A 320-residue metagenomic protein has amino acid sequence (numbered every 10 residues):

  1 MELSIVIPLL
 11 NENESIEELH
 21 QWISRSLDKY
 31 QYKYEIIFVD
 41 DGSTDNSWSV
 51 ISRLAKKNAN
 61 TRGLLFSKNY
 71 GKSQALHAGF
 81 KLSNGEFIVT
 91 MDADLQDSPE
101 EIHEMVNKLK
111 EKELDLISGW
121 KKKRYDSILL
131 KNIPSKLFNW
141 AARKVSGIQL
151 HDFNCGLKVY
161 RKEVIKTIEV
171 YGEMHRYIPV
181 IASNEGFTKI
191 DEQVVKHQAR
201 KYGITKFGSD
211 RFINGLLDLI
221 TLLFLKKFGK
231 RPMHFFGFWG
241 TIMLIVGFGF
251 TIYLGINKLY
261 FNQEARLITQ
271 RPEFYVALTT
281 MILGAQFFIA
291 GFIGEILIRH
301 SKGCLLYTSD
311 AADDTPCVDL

Functional and structural regions predicted by a protein language model:
M1-K131, A141, E163, Q193: Structured catalytic core of nucleotide-sugar glycosyltransferases
L109, K123-R124, K162-G229: Catalytic donor/gating beta->alpha subdomain of glycosyltransferases that bind UDP-sugars
L114-V159, V164-K166, T221-F224: Short, flexible, basic/aromatic active-site loop/helix in glycosyltransferases
R200-F261, L267, R271: Basic/Trp-rich segment in TM-proximal cytosolic loops or flexible interdomain/linker regions
G255, G291-G303: Membrane-spanning helices that line or support transport/gating and their immediate boundary helices in channels
A277-G291: Hydrophobic alpha-helical transmembrane segments of polytopic membrane proteins
Y307-A312: Conserved small/polar residues in nucleotide/adenosyl-binding loops
